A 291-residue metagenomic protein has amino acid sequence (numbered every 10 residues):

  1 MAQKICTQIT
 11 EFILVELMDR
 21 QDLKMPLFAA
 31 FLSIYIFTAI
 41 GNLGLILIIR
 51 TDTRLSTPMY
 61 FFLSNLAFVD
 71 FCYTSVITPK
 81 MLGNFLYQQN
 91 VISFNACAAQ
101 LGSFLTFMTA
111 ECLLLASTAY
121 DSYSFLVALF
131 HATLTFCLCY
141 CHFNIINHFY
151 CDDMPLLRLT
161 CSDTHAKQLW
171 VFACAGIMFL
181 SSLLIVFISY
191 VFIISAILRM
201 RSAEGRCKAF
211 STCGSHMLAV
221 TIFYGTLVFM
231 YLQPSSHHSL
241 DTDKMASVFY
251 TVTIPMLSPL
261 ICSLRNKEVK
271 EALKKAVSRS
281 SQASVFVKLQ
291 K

Functional and structural regions predicted by a protein language model:
M1-K291: Transmembrane helical core of 7TM receptor-like proteins
